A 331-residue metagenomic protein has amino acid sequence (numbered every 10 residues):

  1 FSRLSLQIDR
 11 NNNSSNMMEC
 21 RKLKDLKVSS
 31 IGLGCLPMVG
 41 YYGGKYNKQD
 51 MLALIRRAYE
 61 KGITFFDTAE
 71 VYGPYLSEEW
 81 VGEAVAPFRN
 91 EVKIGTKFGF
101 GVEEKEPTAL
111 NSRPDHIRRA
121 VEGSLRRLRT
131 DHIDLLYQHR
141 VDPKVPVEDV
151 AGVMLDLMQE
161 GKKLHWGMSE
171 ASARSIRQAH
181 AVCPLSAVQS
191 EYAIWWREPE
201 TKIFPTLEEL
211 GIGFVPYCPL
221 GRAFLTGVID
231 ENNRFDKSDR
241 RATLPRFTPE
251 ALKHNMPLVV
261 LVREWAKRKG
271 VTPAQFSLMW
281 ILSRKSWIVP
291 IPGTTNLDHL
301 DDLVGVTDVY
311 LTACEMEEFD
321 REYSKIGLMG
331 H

Functional and structural regions predicted by a protein language model:
I8-K93, L328-H331: N-terminal binding-site loop/beta-alpha segment at the start of enzyme catalytic domains that lines or forms
L26-I31, G62-T64, F88-V92, T130-D134 (+5 more regions): Short, well-ordered coil/turn segments that N-cap beta-strands
L33-C35, T68, L135-Q138, M168 (+2 more regions): Conserved beta-strand positions
P37-Y42, G101-P107, H299: A short acidic, helix-capping loop that chelates divalent metal ions and anchors anionic groups
K45-A58, R113-R127, R174-I176: Short, acidic/polar
Y46-D50, L76, W80, T108-H116 (+2 more regions): Alpha-helix N-cap and loop-to-helix initiation/capping positions
L125-P143: Active-site groove signature of glycoside hydrolases
V141-G330: Beta/alpha (TIM)-barrel catalytic core signal, keyed to glycine-rich beta->alpha loops juxtaposed to Asp/Glu that bind
